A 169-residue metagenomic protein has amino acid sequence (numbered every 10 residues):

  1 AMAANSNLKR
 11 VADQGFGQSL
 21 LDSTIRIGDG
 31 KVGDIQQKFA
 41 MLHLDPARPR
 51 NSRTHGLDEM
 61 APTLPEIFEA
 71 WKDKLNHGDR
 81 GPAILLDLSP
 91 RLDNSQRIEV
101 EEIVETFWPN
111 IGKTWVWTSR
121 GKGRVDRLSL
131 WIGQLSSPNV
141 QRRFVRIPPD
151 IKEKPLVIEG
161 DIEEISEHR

Functional and structural regions predicted by a protein language model:
M2-K38: S-adenosyl-L-methionine
D34, K38-F39, H43, R48-R169: Class I S-adenosyl-L-methionine
